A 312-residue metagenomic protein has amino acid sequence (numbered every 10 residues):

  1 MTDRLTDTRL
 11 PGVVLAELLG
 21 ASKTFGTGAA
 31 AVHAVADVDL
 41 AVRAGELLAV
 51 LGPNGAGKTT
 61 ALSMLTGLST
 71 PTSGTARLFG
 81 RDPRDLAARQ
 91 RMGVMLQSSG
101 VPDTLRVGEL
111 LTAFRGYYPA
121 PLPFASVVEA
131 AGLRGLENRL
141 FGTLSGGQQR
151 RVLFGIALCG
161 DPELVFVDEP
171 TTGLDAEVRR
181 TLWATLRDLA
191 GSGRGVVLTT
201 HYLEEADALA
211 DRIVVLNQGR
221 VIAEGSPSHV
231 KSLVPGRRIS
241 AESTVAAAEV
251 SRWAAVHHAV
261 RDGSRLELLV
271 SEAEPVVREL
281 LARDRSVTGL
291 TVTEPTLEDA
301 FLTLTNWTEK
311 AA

Functional and structural regions predicted by a protein language model:
T2-D7, S271-A312: C-terminal coupling/interaction segments
V13-A16, K23-L198, L203-E204, A208-N217: ABC transporter nucleotide-binding domains
T27, A44, G135, S243-V245 (+3 more regions): Non-catalytic surface loops within mature trypsin-like serine protease
P83-R84, L111-Y118, V234, A241 (+2 more regions): Alpha-helix C-terminal capping segments
R84, E205, A246-E249, P275-V276 (+1 more regions): Short phosphate-engaging motifs
V107, F124, P227, G289 (+1 more regions): Structural motif detector for alpha-helix initiation sites
W183-S271, T291: ABC transporter nucleotide-binding domain
